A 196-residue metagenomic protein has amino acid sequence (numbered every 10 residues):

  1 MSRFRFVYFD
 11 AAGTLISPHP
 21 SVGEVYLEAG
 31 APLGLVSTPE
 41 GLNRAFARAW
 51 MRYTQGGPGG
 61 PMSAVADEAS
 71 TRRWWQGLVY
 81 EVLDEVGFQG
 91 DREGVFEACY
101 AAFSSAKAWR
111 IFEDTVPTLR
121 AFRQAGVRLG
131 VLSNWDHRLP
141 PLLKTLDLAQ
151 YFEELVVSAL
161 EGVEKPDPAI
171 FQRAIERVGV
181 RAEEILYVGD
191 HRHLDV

Functional and structural regions predicted by a protein language model:
M1-S2, Q124-V127, R177-E184: Glycine-rich phosphate-binding loop signature in dinucleotide/nucleotide-binding domains
S2-E113, Q124-A125: N-terminal helical cap/lid subdomain that shapes the substrate entry/recognition surface in HAD-like hydrolases
F6, G130, L186: Hydrophobic "anchor" residues on beta-strands that sit immediately upstream of conserved functional sites
T38-G41, D91-R92, Q150-E154, A182-I185: Short acidic capping loops at alpha-helix termini that bridge into adjacent secondary structure
G90, V116-R120, D167, H191-D195: Short glycine/proline-centered loop/turn elements that form peptide/ligand docking sites
D91-K144, F152, S158: Substrate-recognition element of Asp-dependent hydrolases with the DxDx(T/V) motif
L143-L146, Q150-F171: Extended hydrophobic/aromatic segments used for targeting, binding, or gating
E164-H193: Conserved Lys-Pro-Asp/Glu-containing loop-to-beta segment of HAD-superfamily phosphomonoesterases, centered on
